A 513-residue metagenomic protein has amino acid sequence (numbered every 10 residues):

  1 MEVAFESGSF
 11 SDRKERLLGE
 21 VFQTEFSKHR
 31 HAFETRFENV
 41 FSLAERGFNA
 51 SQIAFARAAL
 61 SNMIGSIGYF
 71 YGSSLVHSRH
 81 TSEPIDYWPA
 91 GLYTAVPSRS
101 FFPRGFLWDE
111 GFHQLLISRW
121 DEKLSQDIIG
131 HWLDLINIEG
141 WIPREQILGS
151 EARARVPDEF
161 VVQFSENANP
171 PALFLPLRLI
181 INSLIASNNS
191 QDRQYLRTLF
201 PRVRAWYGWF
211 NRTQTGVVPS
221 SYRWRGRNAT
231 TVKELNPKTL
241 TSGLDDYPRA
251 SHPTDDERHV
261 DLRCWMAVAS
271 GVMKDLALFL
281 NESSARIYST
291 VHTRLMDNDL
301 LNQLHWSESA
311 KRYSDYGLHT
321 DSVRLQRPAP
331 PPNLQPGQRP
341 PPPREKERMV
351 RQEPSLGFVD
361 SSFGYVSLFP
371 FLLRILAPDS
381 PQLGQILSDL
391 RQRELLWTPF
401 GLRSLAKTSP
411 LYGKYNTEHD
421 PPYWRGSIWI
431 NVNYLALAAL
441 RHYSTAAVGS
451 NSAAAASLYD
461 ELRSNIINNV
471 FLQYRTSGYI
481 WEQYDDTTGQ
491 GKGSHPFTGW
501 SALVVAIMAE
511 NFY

Functional and structural regions predicted by a protein language model:
M1-F101, R193-Y195, F200, R204-N211: Acidic/polar, glycine-enriched structural segments that form the non-catalytic walls/loops of the carbohydrate-binding
M1-I53, R57, P170-A172, D315 (+6 more regions): Ser/Thr/Asn(+Pro)-rich, low-complexity disordered segments
M1-N39, L276, L280-Q303, E308 (+2 more regions): Beta-rich accessory regions
A54-H77, W120, W132, I136-I142 (+4 more regions): Active-site acid/base region of carbohydrate-active enzymes
P89-R99, P143-S165, T230-R258, L325-P328 (+3 more regions): Acidic/His metal-coordination segments adjacent to aromatic residues that form catalytic metal sites in metalloenzymes
S100-E234, L240, R263, A267 (+4 more regions): Aromatic-rich carbohydrate-recognition surfaces in CAZymes
G208-G226, W265-P378, S457-G499: Catalytic cores of carbohydrate-active enzymes
G384-L411, T417-Y423, S427-I428, Y434-Y513: Non-catalytic C-terminal accessory modules of carbohydrate-active enzymes
